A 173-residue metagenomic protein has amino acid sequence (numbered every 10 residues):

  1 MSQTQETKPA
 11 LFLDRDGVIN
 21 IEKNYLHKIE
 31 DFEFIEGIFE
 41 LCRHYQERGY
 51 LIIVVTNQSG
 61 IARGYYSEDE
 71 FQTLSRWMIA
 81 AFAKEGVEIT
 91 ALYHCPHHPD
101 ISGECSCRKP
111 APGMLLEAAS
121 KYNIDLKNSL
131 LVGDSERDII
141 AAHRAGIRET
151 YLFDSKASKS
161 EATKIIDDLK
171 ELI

Functional and structural regions predicted by a protein language model:
S2-E6, D69, R76-T90, H98-L131 (+1 more regions): Asp-based, Mg2+/Mn2+-dependent phosphohydrolase catalytic module
S2-L51: Active-site neighborhood of HAD-like aspartate-dependent phosphohydrolases
L13-R15, T56, G133-D134: Active-site flanking residues adjacent to catalytic metal/cofactor-binding acidic residues
V18, T56, T150: Ser/Thr-centric signal marking residues that sit in or immediately flank functional binding/regulatory motifs
I19-E36, I61-E70, E85-V87, H97-S106: Metal-dependent phosphoesterase signature
I38, C42-S75, E88-H98, A142: Substrate-recognition element of Asp-dependent hydrolases with the DxDx(T/V) motif
